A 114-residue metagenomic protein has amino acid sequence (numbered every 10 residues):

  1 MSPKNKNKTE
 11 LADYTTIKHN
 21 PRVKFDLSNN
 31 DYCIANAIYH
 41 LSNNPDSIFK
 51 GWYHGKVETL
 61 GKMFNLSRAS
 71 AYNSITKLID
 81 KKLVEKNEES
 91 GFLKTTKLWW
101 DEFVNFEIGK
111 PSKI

Functional and structural regions predicted by a protein language model:
M1-M63: Short recognition helix of helix-turn-helix/winged-helix DNA-binding domains
M1-N5, G91-K94, K110: Short, low-complexity interaction segments enriched in Ser/Thr/Pro/Gly
M1-P3, F64, I79, K113-I114: Short intrinsically disordered terminal tails
F25, L41-E102: Winged helix-turn-helix DNA-binding recognition segment
D101-I114: Short, amphipathic alpha-helical interaction segments positioned at domain boundaries
